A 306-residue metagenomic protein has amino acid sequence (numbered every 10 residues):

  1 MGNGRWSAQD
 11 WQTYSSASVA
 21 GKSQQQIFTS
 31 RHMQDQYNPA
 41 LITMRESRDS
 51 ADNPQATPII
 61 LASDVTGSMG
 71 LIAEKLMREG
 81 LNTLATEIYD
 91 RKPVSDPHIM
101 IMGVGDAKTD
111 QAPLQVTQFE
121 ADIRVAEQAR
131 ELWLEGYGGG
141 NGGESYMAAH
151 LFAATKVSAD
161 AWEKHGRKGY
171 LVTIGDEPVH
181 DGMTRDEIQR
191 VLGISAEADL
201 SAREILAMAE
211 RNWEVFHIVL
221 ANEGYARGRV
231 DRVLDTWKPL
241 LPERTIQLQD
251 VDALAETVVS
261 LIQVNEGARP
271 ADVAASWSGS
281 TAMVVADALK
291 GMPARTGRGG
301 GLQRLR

Functional and structural regions predicted by a protein language model:
M1-R306: Acidic, low-complexity intrinsically disordered regions
